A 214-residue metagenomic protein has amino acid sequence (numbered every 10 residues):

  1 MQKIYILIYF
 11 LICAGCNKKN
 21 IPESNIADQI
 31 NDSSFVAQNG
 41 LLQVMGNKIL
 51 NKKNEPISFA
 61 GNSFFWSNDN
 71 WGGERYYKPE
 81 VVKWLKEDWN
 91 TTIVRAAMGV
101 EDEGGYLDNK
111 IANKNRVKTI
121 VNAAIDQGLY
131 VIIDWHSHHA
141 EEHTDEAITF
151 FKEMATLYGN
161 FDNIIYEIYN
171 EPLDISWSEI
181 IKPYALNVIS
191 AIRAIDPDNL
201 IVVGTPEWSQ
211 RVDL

Functional and structural regions predicted by a protein language model:
Q2-Y9, S137: Sec-dependent signal peptide recognition, specifically the positively charged N-region followed immediately by
K3-I6, K19, A96: Hydrophobic alpha-helical segments, especially transmembrane helices and their immediate juxtamembrane helical caps
I8, E23-S24: Composition-driven detection of intrinsically disordered, low-complexity segments
Y9-F10, D102: Enrichment for repetitive, rod-forming helical segments
I12-G15: C-terminal motif of bacterial Sec signal peptides marking the signal peptidase cleavage site
N17-E23: Bacterial lipoprotein signal-peptidase II cleavage site
I30-L214: Active-site mouth of glycoside hydrolases
